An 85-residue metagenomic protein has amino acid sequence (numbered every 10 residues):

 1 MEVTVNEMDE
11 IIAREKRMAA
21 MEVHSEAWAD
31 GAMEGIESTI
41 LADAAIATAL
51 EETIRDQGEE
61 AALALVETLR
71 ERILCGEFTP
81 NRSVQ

Functional and structural regions predicted by a protein language model:
M1-Q85: Solvent-exposed interaction surfaces and binding hotspots enriched for charged
